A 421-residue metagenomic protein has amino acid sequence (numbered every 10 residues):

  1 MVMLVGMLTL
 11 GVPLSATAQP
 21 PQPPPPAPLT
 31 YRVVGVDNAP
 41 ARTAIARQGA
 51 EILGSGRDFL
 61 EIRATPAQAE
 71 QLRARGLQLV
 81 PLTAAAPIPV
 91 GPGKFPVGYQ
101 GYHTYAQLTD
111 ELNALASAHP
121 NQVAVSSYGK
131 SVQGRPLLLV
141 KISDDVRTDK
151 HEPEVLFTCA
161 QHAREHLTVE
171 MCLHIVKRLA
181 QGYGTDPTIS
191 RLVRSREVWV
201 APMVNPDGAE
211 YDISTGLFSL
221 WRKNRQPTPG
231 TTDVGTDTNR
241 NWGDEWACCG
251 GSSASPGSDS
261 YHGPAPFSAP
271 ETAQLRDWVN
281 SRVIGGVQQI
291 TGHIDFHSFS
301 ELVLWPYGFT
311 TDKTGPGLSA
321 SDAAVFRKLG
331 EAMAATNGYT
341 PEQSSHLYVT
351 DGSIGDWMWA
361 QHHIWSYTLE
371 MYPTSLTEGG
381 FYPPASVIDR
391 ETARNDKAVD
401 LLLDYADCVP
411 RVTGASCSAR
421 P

Functional and structural regions predicted by a protein language model:
M1-Q19: Secretory targeting and sorting signals
G11, A18-P421: M14 metallocarboxypeptidase catalytic domain recognition
